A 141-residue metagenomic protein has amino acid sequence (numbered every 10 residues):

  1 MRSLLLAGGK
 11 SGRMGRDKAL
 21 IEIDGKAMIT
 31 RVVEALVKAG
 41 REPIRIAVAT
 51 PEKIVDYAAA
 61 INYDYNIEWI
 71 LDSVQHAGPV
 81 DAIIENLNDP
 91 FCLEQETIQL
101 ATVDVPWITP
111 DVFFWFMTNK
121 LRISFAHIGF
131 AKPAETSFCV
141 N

Functional and structural regions predicted by a protein language model:
M1-F138: Nucleotide and nucleotide-moiety/phosphate-recognizing core
